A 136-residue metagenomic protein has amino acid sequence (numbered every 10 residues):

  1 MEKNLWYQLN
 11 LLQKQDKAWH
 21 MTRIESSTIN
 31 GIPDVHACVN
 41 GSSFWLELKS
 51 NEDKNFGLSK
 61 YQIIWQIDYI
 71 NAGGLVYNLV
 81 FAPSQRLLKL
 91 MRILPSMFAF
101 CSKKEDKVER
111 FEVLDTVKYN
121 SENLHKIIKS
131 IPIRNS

Functional and structural regions predicted by a protein language model:
M1-S26, S136: Acidic-basic catalytic patches of nuclease active cores, encompassing PD-(D/E)XK and other metal-cofactor nuclease
L11-Q15, F98-K104: Structured catalytic cores of enzymes that bind and process phosphorylated ligands/cofactors
G31: Beta-rich catalytic cores
V35-A37, S42-E52: Conserved catalytic cores of phosphodiester-cleaving nucleases, focusing on short active-site segments
E52-I63: Active-site-adjacent loop/helix micro-motif of nuclease/hydrolase catalytic cores
I70-A99: Nucleic-acid nuclease catalytic cores
E109-S136: Charged phosphate-binding loop/patch that engages nucleotide di/tri-phosphates or the phosphate backbone of nucleic
